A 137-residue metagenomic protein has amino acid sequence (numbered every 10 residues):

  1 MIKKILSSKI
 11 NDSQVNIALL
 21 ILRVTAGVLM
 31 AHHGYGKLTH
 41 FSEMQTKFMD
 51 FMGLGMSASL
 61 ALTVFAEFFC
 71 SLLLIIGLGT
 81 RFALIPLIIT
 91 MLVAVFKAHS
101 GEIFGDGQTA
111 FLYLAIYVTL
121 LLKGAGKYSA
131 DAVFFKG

Functional and structural regions predicted by a protein language model:
M1-T39, S57-F65, F69-G137: Extended, low-polarity transmembrane helix blocks
M44-M56: Perimembrane loop-to-helix junctions flanking transmembrane segments
